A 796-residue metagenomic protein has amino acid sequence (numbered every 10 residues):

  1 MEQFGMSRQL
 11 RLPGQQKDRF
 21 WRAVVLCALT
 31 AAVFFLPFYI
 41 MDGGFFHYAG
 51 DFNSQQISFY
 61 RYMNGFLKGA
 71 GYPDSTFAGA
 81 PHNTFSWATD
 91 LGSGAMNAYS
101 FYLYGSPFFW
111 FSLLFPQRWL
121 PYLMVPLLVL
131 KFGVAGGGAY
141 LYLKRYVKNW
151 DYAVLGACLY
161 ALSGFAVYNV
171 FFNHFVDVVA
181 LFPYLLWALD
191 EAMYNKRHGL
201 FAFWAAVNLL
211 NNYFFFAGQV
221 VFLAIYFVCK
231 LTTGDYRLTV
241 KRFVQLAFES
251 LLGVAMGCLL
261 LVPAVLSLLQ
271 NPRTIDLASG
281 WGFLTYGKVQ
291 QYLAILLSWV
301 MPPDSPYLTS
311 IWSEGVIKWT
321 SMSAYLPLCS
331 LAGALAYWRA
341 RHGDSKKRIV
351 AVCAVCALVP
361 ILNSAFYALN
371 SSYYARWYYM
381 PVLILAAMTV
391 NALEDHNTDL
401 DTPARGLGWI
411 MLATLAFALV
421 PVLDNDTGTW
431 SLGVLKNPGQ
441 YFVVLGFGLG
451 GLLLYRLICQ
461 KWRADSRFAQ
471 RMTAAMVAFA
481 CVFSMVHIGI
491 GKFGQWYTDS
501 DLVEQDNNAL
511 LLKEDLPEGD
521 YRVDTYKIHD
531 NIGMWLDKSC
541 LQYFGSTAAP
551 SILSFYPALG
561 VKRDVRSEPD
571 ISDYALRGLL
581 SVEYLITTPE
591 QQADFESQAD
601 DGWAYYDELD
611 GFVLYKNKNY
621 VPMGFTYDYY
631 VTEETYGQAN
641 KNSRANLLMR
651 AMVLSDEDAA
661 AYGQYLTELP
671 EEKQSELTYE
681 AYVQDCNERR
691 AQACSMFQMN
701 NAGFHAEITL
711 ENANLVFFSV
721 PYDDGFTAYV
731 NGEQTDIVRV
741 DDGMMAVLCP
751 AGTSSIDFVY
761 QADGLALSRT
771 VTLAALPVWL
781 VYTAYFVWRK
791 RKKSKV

Functional and structural regions predicted by a protein language model:
L12-Q16, L666-V796: Active-site-proximal, structured, solvent-exposed surfaces of multi-pass membrane proteins that position macromolecular
C27, L128, F132-R145, D151-T232 (+6 more regions): Membrane-embedded helix bundles of polyisoprenyl
P37-Y146, D151-P183, V207-N211, A294 (+1 more regions): Active-site lumenal/periplasmic loops and adjacent helix-entry segments of GT-C-fold, multi-pass membrane
N53-I57, R61-D74, P107, R242-F243 (+4 more regions): Periplasmic/ER-lumenal interhelical loops and adjacent helix-loop junctions in multi-pass membrane proteins
N97-F101, F479-D499, L512-L580, Y620-Y682 (+2 more regions): Extracytoplasmic/lumenal acceptor-recognition loop(s) of multi-pass membrane glycoenzymes
A135-Y142, L181-M193, V221-C229, S330-Y337 (+4 more regions): Transmembrane alpha-helical segments
K196, F215, K346-Q505, T753-V796: Contiguous transmembrane helix-bundle modules in multi-pass membrane proteins
Y236-V244, A334-A357: Membrane-interface helix-loop-helix junctions at transmembrane boundaries of multi-pass membrane enzymes, predominantly
